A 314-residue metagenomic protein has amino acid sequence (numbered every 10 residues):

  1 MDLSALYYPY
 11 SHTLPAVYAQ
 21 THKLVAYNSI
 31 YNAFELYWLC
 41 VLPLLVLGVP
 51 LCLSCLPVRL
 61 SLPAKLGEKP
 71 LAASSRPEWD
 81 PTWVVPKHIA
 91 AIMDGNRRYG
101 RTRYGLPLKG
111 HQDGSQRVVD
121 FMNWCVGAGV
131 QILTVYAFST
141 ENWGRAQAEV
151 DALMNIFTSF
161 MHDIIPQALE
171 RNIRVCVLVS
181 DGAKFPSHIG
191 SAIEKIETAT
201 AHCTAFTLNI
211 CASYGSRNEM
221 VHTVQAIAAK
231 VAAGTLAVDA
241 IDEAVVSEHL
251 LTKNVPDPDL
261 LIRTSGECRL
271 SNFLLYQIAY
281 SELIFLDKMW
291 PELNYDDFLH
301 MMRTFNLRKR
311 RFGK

Functional and structural regions predicted by a protein language model:
D2-K314: Flexible, compositionally biased loop and terminal segments
